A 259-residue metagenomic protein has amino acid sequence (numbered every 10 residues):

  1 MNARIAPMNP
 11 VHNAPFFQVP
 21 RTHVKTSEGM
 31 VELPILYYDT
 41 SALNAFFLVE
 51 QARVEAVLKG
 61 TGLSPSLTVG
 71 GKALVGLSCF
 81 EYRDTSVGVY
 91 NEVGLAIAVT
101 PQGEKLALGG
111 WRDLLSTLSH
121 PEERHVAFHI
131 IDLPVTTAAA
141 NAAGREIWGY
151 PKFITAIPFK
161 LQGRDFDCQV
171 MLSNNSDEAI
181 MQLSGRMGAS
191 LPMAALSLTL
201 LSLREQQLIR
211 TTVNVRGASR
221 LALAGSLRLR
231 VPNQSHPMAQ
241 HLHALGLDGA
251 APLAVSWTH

Functional and structural regions predicted by a protein language model:
M1-E81, S86, Y90, Q102 (+2 more regions): N-terminal domain-onset segments
N2-A3, N9-G29, H125-H259: Interaction-surface and assembly-scaffold signal
K59, T68, N91, G109-W111 (+2 more regions): General "foldedness" signal
L77-H129: Hydrophobic/aromatic-rich structural module bridging two neighboring secondary-structure elements via a short loop
